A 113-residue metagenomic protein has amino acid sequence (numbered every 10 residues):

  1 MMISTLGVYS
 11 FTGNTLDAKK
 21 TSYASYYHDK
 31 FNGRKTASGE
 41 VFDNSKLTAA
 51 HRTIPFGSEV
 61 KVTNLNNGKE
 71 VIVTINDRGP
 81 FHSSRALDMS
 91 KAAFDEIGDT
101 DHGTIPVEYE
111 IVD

Functional and structural regions predicted by a protein language model:
M1-D113: Secreted/periplasmic proteins
